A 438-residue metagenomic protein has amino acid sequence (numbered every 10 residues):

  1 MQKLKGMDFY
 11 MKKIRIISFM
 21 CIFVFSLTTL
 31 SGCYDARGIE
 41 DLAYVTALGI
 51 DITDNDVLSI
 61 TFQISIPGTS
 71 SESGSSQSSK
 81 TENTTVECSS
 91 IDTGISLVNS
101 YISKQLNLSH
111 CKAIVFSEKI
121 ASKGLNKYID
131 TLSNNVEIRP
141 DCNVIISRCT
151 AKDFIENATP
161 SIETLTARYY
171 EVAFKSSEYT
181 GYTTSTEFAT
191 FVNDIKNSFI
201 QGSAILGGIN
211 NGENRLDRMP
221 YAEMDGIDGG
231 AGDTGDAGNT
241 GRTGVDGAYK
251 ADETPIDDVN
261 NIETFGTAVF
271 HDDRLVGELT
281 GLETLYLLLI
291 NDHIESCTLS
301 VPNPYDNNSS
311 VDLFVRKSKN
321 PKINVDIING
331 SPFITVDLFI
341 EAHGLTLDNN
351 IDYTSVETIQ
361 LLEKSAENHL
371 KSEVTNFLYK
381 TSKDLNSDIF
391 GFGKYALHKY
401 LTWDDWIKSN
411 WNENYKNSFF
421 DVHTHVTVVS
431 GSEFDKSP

Functional and structural regions predicted by a protein language model:
D8, K12-P438: Membrane-proximal alpha-helical signals and transmembrane carboxylates
